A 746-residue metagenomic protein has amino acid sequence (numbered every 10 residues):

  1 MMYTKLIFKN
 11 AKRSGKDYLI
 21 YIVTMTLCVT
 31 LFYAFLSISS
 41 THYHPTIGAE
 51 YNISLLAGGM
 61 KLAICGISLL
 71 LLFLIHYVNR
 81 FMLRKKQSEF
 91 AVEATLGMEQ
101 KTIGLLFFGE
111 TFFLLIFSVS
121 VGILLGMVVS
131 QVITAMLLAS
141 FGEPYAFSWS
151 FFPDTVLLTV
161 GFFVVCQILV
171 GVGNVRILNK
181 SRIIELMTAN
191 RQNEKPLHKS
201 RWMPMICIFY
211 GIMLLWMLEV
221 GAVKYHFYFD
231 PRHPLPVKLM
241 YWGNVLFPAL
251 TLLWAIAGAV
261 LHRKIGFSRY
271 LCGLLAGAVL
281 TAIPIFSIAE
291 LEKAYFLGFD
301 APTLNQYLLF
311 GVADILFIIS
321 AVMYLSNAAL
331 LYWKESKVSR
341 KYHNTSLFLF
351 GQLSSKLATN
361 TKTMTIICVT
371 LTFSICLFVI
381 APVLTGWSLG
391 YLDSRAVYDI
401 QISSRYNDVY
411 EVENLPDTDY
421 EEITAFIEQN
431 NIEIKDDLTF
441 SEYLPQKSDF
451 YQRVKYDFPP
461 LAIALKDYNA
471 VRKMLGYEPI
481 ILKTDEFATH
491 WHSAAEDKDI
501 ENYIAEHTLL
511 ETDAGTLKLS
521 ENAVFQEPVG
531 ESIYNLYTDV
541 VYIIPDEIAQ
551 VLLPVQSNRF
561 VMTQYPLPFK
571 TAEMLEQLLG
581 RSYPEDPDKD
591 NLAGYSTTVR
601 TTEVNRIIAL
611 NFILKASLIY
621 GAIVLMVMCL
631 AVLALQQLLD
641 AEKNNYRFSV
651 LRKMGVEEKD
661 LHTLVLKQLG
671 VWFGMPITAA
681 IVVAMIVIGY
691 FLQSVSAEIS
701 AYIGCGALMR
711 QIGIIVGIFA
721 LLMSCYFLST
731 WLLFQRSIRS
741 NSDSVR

Functional and structural regions predicted by a protein language model:
M1-K5, S181-L197, K643, R736-R746: Short cytosolic juxtamembrane segments of multi-pass membrane proteins
M1-T30, L197-P204, I208, I265-G266 (+3 more regions): N-terminal Sec/SRP start-transfer signal
L6-D17, F73-F113, N190-L197, A631-G670: Interfacial "coupling" helices/loops that link adjacent transmembrane helices in transporter permeases
K16-V23, A34-G66, M82-R84, H233-L250 (+6 more regions): Peri-transmembrane interface segments
T30-L62, M136, T372-Y398, N611 (+2 more regions): Alpha-helical transmembrane segments
T30-T41, Y77-F81, F113-E143, T155-K180 (+6 more regions): Small-residue-rich transmembrane alpha-helices
N52-L69, F141-L169, P196-F209, L235-A249 (+6 more regions): Conserved transmembrane alpha-helices of multi-pass membrane proteins, especially helix-helix packing segments enriched
L392-F612: Nucleotide-cofactor and metal-assisted catalytic machinery
